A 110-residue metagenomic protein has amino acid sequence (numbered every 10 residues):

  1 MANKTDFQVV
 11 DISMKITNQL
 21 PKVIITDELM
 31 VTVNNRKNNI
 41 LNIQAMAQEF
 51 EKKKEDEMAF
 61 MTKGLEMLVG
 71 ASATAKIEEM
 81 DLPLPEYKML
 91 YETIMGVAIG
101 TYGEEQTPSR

Functional and structural regions predicted by a protein language model:
M1-A45, S109-R110: Short, charged/polar N-terminal "headpieces" of proteins
A2-F7, A75-R110: C-terminal charged interaction modules
D11-M14, A45-Q48, A59, A75 (+2 more regions): Polar/charged alpha-helical tracts
K15, M46, G64-L68, K76 (+3 more regions): Residues that form generic nucleotide/phosphate-binding pockets
T26-M30, A45-E51, A73-E79: Charged, low-complexity surface segments at secondary-structure and domain boundaries
L29, N34, E66-V69, P83: Generic detector of solvent-exposed, compositionally biased contiguous segments
N38-A71: Acidic, aromatic-enriched beta-alpha/helix-loop junctions
